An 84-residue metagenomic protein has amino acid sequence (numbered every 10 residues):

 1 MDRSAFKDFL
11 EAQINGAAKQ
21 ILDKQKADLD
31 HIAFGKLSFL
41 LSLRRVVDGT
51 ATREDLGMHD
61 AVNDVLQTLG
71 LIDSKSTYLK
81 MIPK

Functional and structural regions predicted by a protein language model:
M1-F34: N-terminal acidic leader/helix
F9-G16, F39, A61, T68: Charged, amphipathic alpha-helical oligomerization/scaffolding segments
Q13, A18, R44, R53 (+1 more regions): Functionally constrained cores in energy, signaling, and assembly domains
L22, K26, S42-D48: A broad detector of the eukaryotic-type serine/threonine protein kinase catalytic domain
K26, D30, G49-L56: Alpha-helix boundary/capping and short turn/kink residues
G35-S38, S42, G57, A61: Alpha-helical oligomerization interfaces
R45-R53, I72-D73: Amphipathic alpha-helical coiled-coil segments
D55-K84: Charged low-complexity stretches with an acidic bias
